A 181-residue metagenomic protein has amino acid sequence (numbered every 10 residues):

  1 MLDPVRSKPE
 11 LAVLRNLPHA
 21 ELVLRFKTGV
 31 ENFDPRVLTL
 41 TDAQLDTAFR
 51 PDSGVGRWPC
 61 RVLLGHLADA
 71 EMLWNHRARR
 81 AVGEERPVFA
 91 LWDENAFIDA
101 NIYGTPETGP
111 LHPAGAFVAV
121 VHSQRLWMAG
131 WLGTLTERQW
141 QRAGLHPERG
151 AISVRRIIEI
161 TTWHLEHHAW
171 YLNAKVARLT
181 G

Functional and structural regions predicted by a protein language model:
M1-T28: Extreme N-terminal tail/first-helix region
M1-V5, D46-F97, L126-A129, G133 (+1 more regions): Short, contiguous alpha-helical
K8-R15, L40-D42, Y103, T180: Short acidic/polar alpha-helix capping motifs at helix-coil junctions
R15-P18, T28-N32, Q44-T47, D52: Charge-rich, low-complexity N-terminal segments
L17-L24, R50-D52, R86, A116: Solvent-exposed interaction patches of small proteins and small membrane subunits
H19, R25-V30, D34-L38, F97-Q141 (+1 more regions): Acidic/histidine-rich alpha-helical segments that form the ligand environment of transition-metal centers
V30-Q44, E71, V82: Short amphipathic alpha-helical segments enriched in hydrophobics
